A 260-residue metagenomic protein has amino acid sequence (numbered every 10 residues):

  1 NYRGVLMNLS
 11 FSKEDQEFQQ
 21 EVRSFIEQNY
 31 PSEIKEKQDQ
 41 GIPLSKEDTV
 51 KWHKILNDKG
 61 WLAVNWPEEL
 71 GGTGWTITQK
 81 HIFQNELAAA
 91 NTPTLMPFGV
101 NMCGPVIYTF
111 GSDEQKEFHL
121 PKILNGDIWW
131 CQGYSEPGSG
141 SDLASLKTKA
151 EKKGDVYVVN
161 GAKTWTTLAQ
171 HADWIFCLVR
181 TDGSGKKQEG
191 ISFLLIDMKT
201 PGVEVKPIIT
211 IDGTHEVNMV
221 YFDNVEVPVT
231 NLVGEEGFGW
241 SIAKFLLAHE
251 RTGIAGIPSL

Functional and structural regions predicted by a protein language model:
N1-L6: Short, Lys/Arg-enriched N-terminal segments with co-localized hydrophobic residues within the first ~10-30 amino acids
L9-F11, A89, V203-L260: Glycine-rich beta->alpha junctions and the first turn(s) of the following alpha-helix
V50, N57-D127, L168-W174, H249 (+1 more regions): Internal helix-loop-helix
G60, F83-A88, L178-V179, L195-T200 (+1 more regions): Short Ser/Thr-interspersed hydrophobic loop/turn segments at strand-loop and sheet-helix junctions that line or gate
G126-Y134, L178: A short, Trp-centered hydrophobic/proline-enriched beta-strand micro-motif
S139-D142, Y157: Hydrophobic, small-residue-rich alpha-helical packing segments that form membrane-like cores
T148-E151: A structural signal for short hydrophobic beta-strand segments in well-ordered beta-sheet cores
V156, N160-K206: A short core secondary-structure module
